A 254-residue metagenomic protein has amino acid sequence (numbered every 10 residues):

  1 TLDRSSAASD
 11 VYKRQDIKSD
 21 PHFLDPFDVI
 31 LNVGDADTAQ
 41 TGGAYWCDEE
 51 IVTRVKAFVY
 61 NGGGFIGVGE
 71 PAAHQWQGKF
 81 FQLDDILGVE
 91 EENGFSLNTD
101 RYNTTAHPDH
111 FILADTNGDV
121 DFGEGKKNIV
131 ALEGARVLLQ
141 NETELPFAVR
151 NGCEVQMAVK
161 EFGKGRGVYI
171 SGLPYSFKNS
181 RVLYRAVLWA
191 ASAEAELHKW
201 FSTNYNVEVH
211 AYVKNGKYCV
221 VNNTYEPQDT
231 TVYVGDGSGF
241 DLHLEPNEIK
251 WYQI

Functional and structural regions predicted by a protein language model:
T1-A8, Y12: Single conserved hydrophobic/aromatic residue that forms the stacking wall/gate of nucleotide- or nucleobase-binding
K18-D25: Short amphipathic alpha-helix with an adjacent loop that forms part of the alpha/beta core around
N32-W46: The substrate-binding groove and active-site-proximal loops of carbohydrate-active enzymes, especially glycoside
A36-A39, P71-Q75, L173-S176: Solvent-exposed loop/turn segments at secondary-structure junctions within structured extracellular/periplasmic domains
G42-D121: A glycine-rich, often tryptophan-bearing local segment used as a flexible ligand/cofactor-contacting loop or short
V68-G69, Q140, I170: Generic beta-sheet signal
T99-G163, L173-R181, L188-F240, L244-E245: Catalytic beta-strand/loop cores that center a nucleophilic Ser/Cys/Thr and support acyl-enzyme chemistry
